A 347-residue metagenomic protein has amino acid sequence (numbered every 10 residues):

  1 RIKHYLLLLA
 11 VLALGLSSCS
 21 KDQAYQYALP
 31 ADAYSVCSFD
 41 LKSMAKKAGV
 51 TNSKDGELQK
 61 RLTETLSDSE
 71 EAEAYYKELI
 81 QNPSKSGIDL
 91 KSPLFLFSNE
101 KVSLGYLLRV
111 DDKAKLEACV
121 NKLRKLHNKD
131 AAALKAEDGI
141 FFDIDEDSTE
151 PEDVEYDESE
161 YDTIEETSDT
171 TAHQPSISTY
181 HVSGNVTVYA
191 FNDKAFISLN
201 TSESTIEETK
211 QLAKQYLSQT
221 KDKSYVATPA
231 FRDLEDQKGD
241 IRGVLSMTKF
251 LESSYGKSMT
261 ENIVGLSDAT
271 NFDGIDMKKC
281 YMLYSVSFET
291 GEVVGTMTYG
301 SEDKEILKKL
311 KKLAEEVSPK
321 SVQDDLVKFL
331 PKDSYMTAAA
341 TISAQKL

Functional and structural regions predicted by a protein language model:
R1-S17: Sec-dependent bacterial lipoprotein signal peptides
K3-Y5, C19, A31, Y281-Y284: Residue-level detector of intrinsically disordered/flexible regions characterized by low predicted structural confidence
L9-A10, F142-D143, I197: Compositionally biased, low-structure terminal segments
C19-I177, A227-D276, V293-L347: Structural boundary/hinge residues at secondary-structure and domain interfaces
L94-L96, V186-A190, N271-T290: Broad, structure-driven detector of short, well-ordered beta-strand segments within folded domains
S178-K257: A conserved glycine-rich beta-strand in the N-terminal activation segment of trypsin-fold
K194-L199, Y284-K304: Short, hydrophobic/proline-enriched secondary-structure or compact coil segments at domain edges
